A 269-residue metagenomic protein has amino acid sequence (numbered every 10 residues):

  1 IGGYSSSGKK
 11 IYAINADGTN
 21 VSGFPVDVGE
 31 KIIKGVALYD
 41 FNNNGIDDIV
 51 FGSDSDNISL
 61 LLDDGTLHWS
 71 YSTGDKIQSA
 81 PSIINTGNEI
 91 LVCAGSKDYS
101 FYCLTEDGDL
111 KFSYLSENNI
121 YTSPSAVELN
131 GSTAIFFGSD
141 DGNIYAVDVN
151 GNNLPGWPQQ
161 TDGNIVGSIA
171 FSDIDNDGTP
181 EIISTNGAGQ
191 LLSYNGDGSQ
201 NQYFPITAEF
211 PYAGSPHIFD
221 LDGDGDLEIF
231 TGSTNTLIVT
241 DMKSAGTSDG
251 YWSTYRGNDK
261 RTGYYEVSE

Functional and structural regions predicted by a protein language model:
I1-E269: Extracytoplasmic/lumenal domain signature
